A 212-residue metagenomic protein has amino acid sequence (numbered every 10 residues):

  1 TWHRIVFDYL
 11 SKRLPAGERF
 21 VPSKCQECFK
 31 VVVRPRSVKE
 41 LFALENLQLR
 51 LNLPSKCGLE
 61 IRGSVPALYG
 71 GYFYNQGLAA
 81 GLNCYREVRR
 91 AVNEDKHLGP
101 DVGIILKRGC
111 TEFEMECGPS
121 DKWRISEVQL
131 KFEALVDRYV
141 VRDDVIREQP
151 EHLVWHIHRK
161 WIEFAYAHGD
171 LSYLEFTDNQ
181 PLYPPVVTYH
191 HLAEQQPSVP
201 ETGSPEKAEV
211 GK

Functional and structural regions predicted by a protein language model:
T1-G211: Structured alpha/beta or helical-core interaction and ligand-binding surfaces enriched in interleaved
